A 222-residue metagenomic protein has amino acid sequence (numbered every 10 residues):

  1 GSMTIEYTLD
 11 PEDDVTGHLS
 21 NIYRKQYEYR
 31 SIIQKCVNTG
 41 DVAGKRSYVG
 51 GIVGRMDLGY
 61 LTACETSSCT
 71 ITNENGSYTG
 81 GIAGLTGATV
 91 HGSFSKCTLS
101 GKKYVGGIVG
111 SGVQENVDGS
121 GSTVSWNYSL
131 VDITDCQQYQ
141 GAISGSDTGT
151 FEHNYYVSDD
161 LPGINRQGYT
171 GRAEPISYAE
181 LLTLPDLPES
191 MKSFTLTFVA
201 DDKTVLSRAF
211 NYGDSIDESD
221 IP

Functional and structural regions predicted by a protein language model:
G1-D201: Predominantly extracellular beta-rich ligand-binding scaffolds that present long acidic/polar faces for carbohydrate
V199-P222: Extracellular modular ligand-binding repeats in secreted and cell-surface proteins
